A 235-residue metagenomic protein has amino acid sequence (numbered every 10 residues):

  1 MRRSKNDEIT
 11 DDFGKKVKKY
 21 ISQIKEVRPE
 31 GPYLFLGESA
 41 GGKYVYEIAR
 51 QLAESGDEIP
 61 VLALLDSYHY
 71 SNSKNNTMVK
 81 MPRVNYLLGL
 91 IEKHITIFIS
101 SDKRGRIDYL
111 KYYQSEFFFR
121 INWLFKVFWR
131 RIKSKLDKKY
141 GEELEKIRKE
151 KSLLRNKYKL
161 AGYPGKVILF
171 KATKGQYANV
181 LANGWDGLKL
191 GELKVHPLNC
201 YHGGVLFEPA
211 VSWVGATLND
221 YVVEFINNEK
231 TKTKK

Functional and structural regions predicted by a protein language model:
M1-K235: A hydrolase-biased, glycine/serine/histidine/acidic-enriched motif that marks catalytic-domain neighborhoods in diverse
